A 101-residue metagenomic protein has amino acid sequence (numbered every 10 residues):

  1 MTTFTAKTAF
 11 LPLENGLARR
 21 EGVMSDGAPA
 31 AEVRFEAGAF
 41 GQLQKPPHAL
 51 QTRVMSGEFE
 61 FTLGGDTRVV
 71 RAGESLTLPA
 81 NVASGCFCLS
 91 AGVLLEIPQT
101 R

Functional and structural regions predicted by a protein language model:
M1-E32, Q42: A short, N-terminal "cap"/entry segment at the start of jelly-roll beta-barrel domains of the cupin/DSBH fold
D26-G27, A37-H48, T100: Short beta-strand/loop turn elements enriched in aromatics
P47-F59, G64: Glycine- and acidic-residue-biased ligand/ion/polar-headgroup-sensing regions
M55-S56, R71-A72, S90: A cytosolic small-molecule/anion-sensing beta-strand core signal
E58-E60, T67, A83, V93: Structural motif
G65-A80: Short acidic-glycine-tyrosine-enriched beta hairpin
A80-R101: Ligand-binding loop in jelly-roll beta-barrel domains
